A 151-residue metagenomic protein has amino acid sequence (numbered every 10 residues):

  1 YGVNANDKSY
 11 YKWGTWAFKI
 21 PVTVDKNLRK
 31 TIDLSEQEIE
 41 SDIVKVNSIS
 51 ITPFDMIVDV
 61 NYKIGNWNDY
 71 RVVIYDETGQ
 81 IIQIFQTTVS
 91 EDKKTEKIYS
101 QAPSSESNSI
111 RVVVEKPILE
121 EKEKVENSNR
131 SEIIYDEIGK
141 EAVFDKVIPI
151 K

Functional and structural regions predicted by a protein language model:
Y1-K151: Alpha-helical, hydrophobic structural elements that either
